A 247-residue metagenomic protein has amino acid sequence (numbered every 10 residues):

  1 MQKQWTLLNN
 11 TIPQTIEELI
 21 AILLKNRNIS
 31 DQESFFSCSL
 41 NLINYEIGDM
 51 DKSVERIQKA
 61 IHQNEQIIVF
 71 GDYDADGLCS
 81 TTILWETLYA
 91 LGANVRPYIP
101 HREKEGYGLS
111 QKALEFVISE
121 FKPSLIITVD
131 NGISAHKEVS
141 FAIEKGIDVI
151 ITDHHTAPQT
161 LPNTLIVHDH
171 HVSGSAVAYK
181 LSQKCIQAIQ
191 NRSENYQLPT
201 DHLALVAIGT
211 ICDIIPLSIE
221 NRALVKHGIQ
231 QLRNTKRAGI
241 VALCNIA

Functional and structural regions predicted by a protein language model:
M1-A247: Replace "Mg2+/Mn2+-dependent" with "divalent metal-dependent
